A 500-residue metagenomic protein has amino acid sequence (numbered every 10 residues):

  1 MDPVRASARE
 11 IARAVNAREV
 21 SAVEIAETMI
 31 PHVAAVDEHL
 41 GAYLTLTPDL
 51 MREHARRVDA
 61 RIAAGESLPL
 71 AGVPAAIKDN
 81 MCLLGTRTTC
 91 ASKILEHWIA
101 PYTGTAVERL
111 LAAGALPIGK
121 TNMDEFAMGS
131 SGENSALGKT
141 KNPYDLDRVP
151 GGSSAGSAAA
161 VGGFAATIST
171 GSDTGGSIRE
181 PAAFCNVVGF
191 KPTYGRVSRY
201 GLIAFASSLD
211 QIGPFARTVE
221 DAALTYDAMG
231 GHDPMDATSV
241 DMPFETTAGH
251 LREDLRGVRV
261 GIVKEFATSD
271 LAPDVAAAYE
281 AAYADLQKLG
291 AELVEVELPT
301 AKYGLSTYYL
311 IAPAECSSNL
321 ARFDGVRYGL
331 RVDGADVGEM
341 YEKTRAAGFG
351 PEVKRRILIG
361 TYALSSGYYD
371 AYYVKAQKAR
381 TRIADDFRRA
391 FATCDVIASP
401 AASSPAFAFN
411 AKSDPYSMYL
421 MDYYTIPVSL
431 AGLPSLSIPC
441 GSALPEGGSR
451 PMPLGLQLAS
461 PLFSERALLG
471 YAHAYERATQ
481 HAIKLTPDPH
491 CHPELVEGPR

Functional and structural regions predicted by a protein language model:
M1-R52, K288-L289, Y362, K484-H492 (+1 more regions): An N-terminal boundary/leader segment
A12-R13, T300-G304, R322-L430, T486: Serine-dependent amide/ester hydrolase catalytic core
A22-E27, R56-D59, T247, L271-E297 (+3 more regions): Acyltransferase
M29, M51, T103, A222 (+5 more regions): Residue-level signal for inorganic ion chemistry
A35, E108, G163-S169, T174-A272 (+6 more regions): Structural helix-boundary/capping segments
D49-R56, G114-A115, D124: Long amphipathic alpha-helix in the N-terminal Rossmann-like dinucleotide-binding domain of NAD(P)-dependent
V58-P74, D221, L251-G261: Immediate post-signal peptide segment of exported/extracytoplasmic ligand-binding proteins
L70-I212, E265, P313-A314, S399-Y416: Short glycine/serine-rich loop/turn segments
